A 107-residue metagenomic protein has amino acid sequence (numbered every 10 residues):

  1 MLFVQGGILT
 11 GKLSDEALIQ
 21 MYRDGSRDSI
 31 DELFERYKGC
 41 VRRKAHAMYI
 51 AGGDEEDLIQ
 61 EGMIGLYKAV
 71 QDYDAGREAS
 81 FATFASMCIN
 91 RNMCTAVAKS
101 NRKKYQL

Functional and structural regions predicted by a protein language model:
M1-R102: Alpha-helical promoter-recognition and RNA polymerase-docking modules of transcription initiation factors, dominated by
